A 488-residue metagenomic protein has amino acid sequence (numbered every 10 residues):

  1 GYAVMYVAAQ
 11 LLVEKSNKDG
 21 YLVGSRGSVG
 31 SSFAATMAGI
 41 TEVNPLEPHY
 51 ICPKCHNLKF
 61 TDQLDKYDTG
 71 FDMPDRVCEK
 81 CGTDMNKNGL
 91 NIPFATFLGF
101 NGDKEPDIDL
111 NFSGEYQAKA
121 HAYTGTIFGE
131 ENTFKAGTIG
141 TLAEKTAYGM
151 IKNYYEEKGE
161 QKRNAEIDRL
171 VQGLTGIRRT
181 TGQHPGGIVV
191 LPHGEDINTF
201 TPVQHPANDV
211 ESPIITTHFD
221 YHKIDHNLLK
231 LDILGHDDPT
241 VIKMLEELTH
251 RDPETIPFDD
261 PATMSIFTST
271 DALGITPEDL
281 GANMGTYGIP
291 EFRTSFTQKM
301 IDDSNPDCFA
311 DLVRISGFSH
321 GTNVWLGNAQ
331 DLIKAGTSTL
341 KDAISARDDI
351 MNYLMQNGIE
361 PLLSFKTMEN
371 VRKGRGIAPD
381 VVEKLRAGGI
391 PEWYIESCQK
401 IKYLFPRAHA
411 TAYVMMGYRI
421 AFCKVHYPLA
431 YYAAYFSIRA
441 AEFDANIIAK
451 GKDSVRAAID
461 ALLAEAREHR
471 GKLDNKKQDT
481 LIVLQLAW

Functional and structural regions predicted by a protein language model:
G1-W488: Noncatalytic, beta-rich nucleic-acid-contacting surfaces in large DNA/RNA-processing enzymes
